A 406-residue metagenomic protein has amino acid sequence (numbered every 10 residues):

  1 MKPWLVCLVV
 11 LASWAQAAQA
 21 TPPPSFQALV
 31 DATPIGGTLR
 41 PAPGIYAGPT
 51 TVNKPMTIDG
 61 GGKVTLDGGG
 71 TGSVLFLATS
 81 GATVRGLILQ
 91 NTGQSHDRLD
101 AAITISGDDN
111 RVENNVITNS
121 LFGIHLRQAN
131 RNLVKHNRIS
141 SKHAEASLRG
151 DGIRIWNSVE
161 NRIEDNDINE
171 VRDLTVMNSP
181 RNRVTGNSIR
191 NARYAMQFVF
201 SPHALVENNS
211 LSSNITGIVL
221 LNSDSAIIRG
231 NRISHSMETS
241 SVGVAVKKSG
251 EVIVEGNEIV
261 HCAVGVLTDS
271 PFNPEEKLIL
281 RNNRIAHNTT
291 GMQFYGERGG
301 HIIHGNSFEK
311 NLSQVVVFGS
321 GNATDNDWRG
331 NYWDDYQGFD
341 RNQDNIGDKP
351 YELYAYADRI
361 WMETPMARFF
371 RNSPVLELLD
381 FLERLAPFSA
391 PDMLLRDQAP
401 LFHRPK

Functional and structural regions predicted by a protein language model:
L5-S13: Bacterial N-terminal signal peptides
A18-G48: Acidic Gly/Asp/Thr-rich repetitive segments characteristic of extracellular carbohydrate-active and adhesion proteins
D31, Y46-D59, L66-N110, L121-Q128 (+1 more regions): Extracellular beta-strand-rich solenoid/capping regions of secreted or surface-exposed proteins that bind or remodel
P34, N53-K54, G61, T79-S80 (+25 more regions): Parallel beta-helix/beta-solenoid
P41, V52, G60, L66-G68 (+14 more regions): Extracellular beta-strand solenoids
G68-F76, H96-T104, N119-L126, A146-W156 (+7 more regions): Extracellular beta-strand/beta-solenoid scaffold signature
T239-G243, V252, V266-D269, I279-K406: Functionally critical loop-and-helix segments that line ligand-binding/catalytic clefts of soluble enzyme domains
